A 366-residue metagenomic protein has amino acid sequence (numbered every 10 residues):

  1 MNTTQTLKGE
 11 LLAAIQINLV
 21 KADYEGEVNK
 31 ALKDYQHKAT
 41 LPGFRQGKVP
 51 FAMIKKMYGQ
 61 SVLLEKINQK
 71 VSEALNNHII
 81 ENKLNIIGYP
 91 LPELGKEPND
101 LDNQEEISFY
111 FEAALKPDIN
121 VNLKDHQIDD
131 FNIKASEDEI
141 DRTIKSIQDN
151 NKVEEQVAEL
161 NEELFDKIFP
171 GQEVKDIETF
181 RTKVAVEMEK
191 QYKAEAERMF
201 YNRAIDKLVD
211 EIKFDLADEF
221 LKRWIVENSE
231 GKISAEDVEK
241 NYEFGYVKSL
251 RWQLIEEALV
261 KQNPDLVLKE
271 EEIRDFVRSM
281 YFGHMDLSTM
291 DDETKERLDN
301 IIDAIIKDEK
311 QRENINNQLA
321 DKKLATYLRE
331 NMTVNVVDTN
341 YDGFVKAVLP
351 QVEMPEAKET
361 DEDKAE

Functional and structural regions predicted by a protein language model:
N2-I67, Q127-E366: Extended, charged alpha-helical "arm"/coiled-coil substrate-binding scaffolds, typified by the C-terminal helical
A22, K116-D118: Short coil/turn motifs at secondary-structure junctions
I54, V71, L75, Y89 (+1 more regions): Single-stranded nucleic acid-binding proteins centered on OB/S1-type folds and their adjacent low-complexity
G59, K66-K83: Active-site helix/loop of acyl-thioester processing domains in fatty-acid/polyketide metabolism, spanning hotdog-fold
H78-L115, A347: Extended, domain-scale alpha-helical bundle/helix-rich regions
I119-Q127: Contiguous, non-catalytic segments that form substrate-binding/exosite surfaces or channel walls
